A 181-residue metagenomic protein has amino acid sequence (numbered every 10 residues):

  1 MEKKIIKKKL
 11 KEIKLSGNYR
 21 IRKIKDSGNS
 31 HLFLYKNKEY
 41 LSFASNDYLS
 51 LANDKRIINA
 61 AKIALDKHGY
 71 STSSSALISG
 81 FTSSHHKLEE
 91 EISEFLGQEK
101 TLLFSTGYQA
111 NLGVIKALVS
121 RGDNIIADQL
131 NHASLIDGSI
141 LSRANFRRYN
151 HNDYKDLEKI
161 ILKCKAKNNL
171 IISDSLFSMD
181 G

Functional and structural regions predicted by a protein language model:
E2, I6-K8, E12-Y70: N-terminal "arm"/small-domain region of PLP-dependent enzymes with the aminotransferase-like
S42-A44, Y70-S75, N169-S175: Short beta-strands and strand-loop turn motifs
S50-L51, I78-F81, A133, Y154 (+1 more regions): Short, small-residue-enriched loops and turns at beta-alpha junctions that line or gate enzyme active sites
N59, I63-G107: Conserved N-terminal alpha-helix of the aminotransferase class I/II PLP-enzyme fold
V114-A133: Conserved PLP-anchoring active-site segment centered on the Schiff-base-forming lysine
R121, L141-R143: Short, structured coil segments at secondary-structure junctions
R147-G181: Active-site phosphate-binding strand-loop segment of PLP-dependent enzymes
